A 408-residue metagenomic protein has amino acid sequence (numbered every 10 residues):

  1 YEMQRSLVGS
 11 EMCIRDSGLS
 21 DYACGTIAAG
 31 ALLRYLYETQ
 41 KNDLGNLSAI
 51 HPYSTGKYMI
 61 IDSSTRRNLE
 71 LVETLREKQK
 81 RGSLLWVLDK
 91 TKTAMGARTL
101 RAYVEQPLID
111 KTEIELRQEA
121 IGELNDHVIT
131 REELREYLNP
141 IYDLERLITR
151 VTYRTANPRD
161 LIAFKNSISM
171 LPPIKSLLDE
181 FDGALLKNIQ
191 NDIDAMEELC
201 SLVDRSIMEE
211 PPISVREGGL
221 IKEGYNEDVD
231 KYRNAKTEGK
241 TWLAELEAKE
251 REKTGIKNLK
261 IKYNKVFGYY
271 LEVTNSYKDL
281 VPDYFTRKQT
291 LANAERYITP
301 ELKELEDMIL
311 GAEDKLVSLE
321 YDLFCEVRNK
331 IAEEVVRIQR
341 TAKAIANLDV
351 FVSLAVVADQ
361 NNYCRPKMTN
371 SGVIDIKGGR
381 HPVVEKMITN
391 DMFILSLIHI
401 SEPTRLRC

Functional and structural regions predicted by a protein language model:
Y1-G9, I14, I398-C408: Single conserved hydrophobic/aromatic residue that forms the stacking wall/gate of nucleotide- or nucleobase-binding
S10-E123, N139-T152, A156-E245, V373: Charged catalytic and DNA/RNA-contacting regions of genome-maintenance and nucleic-acid-processing enzymes
Y153, N157, S167-M170, E223-G224 (+2 more regions): Charged, surface-exposed helical/loop "interaction arms" that form contiguous linear patches used for dimerization
L199-C200, S206, I213, Y269-F285 (+1 more regions): Cytosolic, long alpha-helical scaffolding segments
M208, L291, E295-N329: Extended, charged coiled-coil "arm/hinge" scaffolds of SMC/Rad50-like chromosome-maintenance ATPases and other large
E272, L280, Y284, A342-S401 (+1 more regions): Conserved NTPase motor "head" modules and their coupling/switch loops across ABC/AAA+ ATPases, GTPases, and GHKL ATPases
D279-E306, N390-L395: Extended active-site and interfacial segments that coordinate phosphate-rich ligands in large catalytic machineries
